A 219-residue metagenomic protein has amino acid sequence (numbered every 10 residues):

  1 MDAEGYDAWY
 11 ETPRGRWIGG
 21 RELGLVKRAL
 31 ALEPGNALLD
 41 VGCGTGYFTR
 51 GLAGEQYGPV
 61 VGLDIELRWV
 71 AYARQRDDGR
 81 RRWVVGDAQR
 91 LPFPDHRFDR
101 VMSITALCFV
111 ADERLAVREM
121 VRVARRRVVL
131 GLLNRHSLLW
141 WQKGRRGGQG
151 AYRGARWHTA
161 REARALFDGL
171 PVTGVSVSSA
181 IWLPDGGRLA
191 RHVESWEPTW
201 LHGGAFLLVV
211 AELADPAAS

Functional and structural regions predicted by a protein language model:
M1-E33, Y47, G51, G187-R188 (+2 more regions): Conserved class I S-adenosyl-L-methionine
L39, T45-R90: Class I SAM-dependent methyltransferase SAM/SAH-binding core
M102: A conserved beta-strand element that flanks and buttresses the S-adenosyl-L-methionine
T105-C108: Short catalytic micro-motifs in class I SAM-dependent methyltransferases
R114-V128: A short glycine-rich, Lys/Arg-flanked "PGG" loop and its adjoining helix->strand segment in the class I
R127-G154: Conserved class I S-adenosyl-L-methionine
G154-V177: Short alpha-helix
V175-S219: A C-terminal cap/extension of S-adenosyl-L-methionine-dependent methyltransferases that defines the acceptor-substrate
